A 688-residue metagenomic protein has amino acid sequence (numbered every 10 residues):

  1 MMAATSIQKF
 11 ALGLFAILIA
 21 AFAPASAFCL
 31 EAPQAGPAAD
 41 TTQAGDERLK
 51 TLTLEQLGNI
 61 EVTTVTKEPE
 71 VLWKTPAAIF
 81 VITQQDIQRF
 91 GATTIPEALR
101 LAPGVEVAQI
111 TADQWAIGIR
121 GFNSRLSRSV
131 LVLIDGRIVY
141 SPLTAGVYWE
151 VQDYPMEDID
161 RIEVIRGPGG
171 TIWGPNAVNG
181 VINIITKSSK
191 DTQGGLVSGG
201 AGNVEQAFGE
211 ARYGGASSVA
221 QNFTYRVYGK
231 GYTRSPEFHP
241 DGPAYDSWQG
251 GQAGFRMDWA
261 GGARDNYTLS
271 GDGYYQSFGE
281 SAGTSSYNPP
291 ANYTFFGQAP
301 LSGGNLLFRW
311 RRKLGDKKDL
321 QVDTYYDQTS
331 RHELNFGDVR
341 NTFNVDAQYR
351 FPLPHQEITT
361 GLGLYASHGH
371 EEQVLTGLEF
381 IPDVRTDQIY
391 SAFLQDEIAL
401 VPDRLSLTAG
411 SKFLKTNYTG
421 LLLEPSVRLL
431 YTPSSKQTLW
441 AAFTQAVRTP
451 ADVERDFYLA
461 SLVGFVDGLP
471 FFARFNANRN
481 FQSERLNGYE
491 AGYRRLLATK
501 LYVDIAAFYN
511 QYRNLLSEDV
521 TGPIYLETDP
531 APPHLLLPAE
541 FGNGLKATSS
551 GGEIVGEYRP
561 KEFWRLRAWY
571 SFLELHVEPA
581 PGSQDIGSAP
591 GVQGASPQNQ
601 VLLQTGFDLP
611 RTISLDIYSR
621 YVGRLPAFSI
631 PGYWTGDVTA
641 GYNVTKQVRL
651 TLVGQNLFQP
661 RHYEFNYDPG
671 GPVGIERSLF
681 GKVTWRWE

Functional and structural regions predicted by a protein language model:
T63-F80, P96, R100-I138, D160: Extracytoplasmic beta-strand/coil segments of soluble accessory domains associated with Gram-negative outer-membrane
I138-R166: Short acidic/polar hinge/loop motifs at secondary-structure boundaries that mediate gating or recognition
T171, N183, D191-T192, G200 (+2 more regions): Periplasmic-side early beta-strands and strand-to-turn transitions of outer-membrane beta-barrels
G214-A216, Y228-K230, D258-A260, V592-E688: Conserved C-terminal beta-signal and adjacent last beta-strands/turns of outer-membrane beta-barrel proteins
G254, T342-Q348, G361, D383-F393 (+6 more regions): Outer membrane beta-barrel strand-and-loop segments of large Gram-negative receptors, especially TonB-dependent
A260-Y275, G297-T419, T432-S434, L501-D504 (+3 more regions): Face-selective signature of the C-terminal outer-membrane beta-barrel domain
T284-N288, H370, N417, Y431 (+5 more regions): Surface-exposed extracellular loop regions of Gram-negative outer-membrane beta-barrel proteins, predominantly
A399-S406, A507-Y512, A531-R624: Gram-negative outer-membrane beta-barrel transporters
